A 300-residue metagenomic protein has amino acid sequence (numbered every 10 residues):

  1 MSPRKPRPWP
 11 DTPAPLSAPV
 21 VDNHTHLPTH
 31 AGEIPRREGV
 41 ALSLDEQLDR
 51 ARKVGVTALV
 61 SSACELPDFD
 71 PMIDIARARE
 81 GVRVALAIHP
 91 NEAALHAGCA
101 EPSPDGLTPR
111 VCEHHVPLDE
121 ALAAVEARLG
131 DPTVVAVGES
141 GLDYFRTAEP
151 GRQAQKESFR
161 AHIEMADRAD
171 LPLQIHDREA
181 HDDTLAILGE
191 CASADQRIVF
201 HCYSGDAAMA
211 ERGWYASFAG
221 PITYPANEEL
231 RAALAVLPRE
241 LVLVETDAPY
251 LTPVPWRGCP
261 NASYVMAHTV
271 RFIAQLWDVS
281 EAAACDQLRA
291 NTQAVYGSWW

Functional and structural regions predicted by a protein language model:
M1-W300: Mid-domain alpha/beta scaffold segments of enzyme catalytic cores
